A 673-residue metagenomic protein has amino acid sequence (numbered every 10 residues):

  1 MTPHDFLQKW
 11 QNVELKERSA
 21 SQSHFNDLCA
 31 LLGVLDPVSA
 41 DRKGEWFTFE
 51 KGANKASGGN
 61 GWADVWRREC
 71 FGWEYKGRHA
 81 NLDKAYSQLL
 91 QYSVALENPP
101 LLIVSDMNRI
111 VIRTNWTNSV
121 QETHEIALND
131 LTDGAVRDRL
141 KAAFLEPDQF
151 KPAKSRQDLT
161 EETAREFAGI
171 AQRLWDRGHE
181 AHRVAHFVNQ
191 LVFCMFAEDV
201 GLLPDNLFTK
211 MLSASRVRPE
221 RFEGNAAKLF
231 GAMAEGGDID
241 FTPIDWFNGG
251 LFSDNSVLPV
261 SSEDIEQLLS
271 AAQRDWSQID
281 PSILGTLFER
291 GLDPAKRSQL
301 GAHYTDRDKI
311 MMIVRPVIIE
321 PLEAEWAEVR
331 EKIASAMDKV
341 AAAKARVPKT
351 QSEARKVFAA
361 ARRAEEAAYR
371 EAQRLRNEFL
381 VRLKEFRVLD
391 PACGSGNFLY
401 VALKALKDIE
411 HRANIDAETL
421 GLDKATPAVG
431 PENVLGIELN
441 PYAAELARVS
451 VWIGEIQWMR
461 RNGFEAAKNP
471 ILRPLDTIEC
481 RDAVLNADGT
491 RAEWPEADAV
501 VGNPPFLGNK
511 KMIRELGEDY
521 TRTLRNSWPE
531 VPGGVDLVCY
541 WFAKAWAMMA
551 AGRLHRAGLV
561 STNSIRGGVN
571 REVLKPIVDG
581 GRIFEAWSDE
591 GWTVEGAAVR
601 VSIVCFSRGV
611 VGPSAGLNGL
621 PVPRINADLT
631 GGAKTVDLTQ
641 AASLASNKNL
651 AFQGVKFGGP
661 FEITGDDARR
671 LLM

Functional and structural regions predicted by a protein language model:
M1-A40, G44, F167: Charged, often low-complexity linker/regulatory segments
M1-K9, L89, R137-K407, N433-A443 (+8 more regions): Preference for the N-terminal adenyl/adenosyl cofactor-binding alpha/beta module
H24, V65-H79, Y92: Conserved catalytic cores of phosphodiester-cleaving nucleases, focusing on short active-site segments
F25, C29, V188-A197, V314 (+7 more regions): Short, amphipathic alpha-helical segments that act as regulatory/interfacial helices in nucleotide-processing proteins
L28, L35-R68: Active-site metal-binding core of divalent-cation-utilizing nuclease and nuclease-like domains
S57-N60, L82-K84, Q88-E162, G178 (+8 more regions): Signature of N6-adenine DNA methyltransferases within the class I
R412-I415, T419-G421, A425, E432-I437 (+1 more regions): SAM cofactor-binding core of SAM-dependent methyltransferases, primarily the Rossmann-like beta-alpha-beta module
A425-P427, L475-D476: Extended charged low-complexity segments that act as oligomerization/scaffolding linkers
